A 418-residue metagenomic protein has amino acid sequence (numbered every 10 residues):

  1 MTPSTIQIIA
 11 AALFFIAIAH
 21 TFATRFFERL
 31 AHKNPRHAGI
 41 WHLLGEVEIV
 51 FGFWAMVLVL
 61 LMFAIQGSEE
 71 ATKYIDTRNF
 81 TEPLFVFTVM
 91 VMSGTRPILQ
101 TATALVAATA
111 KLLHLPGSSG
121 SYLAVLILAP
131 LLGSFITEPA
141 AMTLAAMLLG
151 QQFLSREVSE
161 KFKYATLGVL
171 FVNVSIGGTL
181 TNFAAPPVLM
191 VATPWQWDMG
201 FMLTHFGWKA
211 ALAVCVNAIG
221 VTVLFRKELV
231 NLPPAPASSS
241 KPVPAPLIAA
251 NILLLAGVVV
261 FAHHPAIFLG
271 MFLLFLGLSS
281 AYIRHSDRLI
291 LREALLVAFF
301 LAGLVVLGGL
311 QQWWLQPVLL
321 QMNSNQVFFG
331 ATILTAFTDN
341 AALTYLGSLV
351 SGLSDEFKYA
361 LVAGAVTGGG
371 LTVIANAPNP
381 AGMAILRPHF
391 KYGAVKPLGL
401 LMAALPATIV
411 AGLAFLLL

Functional and structural regions predicted by a protein language model:
M1-I8, I40-E48, E69-P83, M199-K209 (+4 more regions): Interfacial loop-to-helix junctions that mark the boundaries of transmembrane helices in multi-pass membrane
T2, I6-A31, Y164, G168 (+3 more regions): Juxtamembrane and boundary regions of transmembrane helices in multi-pass small-molecule transporters and channels
I8-F26, E46-A64, N79-M92, L144 (+4 more regions): Hydrophobic mid-bilayer segments of alpha-helices in multi-pass membrane transport proteins, especially secondary
A38, L224-I248, I283-R292: Flexible interhelical linker loops that connect adjacent transmembrane helices in multi-pass membrane transporters
V59-I75, V89-A108, L131-T143, G309-P317: Transmembrane alpha-helix boundary signature
I65-S68, T72-K73, L99, A250-D355: Transmembrane helical segments that form the transport core of multi-pass membrane transport proteins
M90-R96, P116-G117, L128-A140, V172-T181 (+2 more regions): Helix-loop-helix module between adjacent transmembrane segments
H114, G120-I176, M190, Y345-A363 (+3 more regions): Hydrophobic transmembrane alpha-helices that form the pore/transport pathway of multi-pass ion and small-solute
